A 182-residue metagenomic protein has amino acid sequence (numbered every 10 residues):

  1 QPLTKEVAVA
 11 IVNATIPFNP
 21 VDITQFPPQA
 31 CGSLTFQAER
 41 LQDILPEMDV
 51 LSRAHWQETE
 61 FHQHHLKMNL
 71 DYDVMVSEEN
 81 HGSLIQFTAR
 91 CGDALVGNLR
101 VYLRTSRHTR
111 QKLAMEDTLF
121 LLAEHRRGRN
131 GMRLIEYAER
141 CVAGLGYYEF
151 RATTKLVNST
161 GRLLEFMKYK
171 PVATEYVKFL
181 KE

Functional and structural regions predicted by a protein language model:
A14-M68: Short amphipathic alpha-helix that is part of the acyltransferase structural core
V74-T88: A short helix-loop-beta-strand connector motif used in the catalytic cores of GNAT acetyltransferases and, in some
T88, D93-L103: Conserved beta-strand in the GNAT
T105-E116, V172: A conserved beta-turn-beta hairpin within the catalytic core of GNAT-like acetyltransferases that forms part
D117-G128: A short, internal acetyl-CoA/4′-phosphopantetheine-binding micro-motif in the GNAT/acyltransferase core
R126-R140: Conserved acetyl-CoA-binding loop-helix of GNAT-fold acetyltransferases
F150-G161: Conserved beta-strand-loop-alpha-helix junction that forms the acyl-donor binding cleft
T153-T154, K170-K181: Conserved catalytic-core motifs of GNAT/GCN5-like acyltransferases
